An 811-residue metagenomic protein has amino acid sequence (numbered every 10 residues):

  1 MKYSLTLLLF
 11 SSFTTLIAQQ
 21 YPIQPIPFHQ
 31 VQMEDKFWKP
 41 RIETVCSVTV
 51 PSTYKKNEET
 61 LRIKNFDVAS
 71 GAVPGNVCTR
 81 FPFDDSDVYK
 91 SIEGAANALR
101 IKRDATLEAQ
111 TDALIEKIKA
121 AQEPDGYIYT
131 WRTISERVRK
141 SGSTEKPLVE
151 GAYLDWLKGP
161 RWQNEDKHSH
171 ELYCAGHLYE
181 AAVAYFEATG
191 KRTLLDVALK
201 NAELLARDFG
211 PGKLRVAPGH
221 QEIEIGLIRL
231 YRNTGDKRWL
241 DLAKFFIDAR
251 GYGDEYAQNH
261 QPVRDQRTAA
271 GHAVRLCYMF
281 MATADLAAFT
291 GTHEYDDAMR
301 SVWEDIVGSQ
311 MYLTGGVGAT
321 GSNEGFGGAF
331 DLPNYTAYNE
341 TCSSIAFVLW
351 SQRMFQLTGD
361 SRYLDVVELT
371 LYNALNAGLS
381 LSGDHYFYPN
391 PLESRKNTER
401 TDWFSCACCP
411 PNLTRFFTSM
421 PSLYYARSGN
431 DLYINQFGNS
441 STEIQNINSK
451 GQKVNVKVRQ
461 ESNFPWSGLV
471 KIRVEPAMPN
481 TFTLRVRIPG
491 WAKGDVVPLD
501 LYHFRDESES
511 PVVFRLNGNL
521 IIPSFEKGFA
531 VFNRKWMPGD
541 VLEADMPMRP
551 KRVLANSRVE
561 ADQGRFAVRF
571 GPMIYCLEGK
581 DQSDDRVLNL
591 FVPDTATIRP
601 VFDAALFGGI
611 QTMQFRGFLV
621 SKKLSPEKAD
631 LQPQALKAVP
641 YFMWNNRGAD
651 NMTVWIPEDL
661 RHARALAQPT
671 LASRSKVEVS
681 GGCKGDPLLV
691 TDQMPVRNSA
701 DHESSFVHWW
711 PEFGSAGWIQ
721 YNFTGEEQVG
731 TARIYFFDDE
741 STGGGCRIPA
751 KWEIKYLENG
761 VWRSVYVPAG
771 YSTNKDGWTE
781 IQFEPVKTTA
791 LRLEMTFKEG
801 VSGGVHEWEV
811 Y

Functional and structural regions predicted by a protein language model:
M1-Q20: Bacterial Sec-dependent N-terminal signal peptides
Q20-A105, A109, R139-A188, Q221-R238 (+6 more regions): Aromatic (Trp/Tyr) and acidic
L107-R132, E294-V307: Carboxylate/His-rich catalytic cores and anion/metal-binding grooves
Y173, V497-R505, P511-L516, T742-N759: Short, surface-exposed beta-strand/strand-loop-strand elements in extracellular ectodomains
L194-L199, I345-F347: Surface-exposed extracellular loop regions of Gram-negative outer-membrane beta-barrel proteins
A217, L666-Q668, A700-Y811: Aromatic, loop-rich ligand-recognition surfaces of beta-strand-rich domains
M299, D365-N373, G378-R473, K493-L516 (+5 more regions): C-terminal beta-rich recognition modules with glycine/proline-rich loops and embedded aromatic residues
I521-F525, A769-S772: Short beta-strand segments within Ig-like beta-sandwich modules, predominantly Fibronectin type-III
